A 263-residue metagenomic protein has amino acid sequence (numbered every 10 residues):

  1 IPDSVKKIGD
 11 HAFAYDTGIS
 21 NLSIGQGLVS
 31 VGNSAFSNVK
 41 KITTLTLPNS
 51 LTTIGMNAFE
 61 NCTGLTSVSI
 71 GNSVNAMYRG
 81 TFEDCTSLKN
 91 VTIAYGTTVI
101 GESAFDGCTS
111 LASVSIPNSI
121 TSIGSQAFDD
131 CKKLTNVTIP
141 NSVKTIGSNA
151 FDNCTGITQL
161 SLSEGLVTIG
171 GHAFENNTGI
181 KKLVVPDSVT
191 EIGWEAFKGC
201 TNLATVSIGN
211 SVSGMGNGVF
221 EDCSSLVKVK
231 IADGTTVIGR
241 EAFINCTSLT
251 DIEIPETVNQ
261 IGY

Functional and structural regions predicted by a protein language model:
I1-K7, T17-S30, K40-T53, T63-A76 (+8 more regions): Structural signature of tandem-repeat unit edges
T81, A173, V219, I252-Y263: Leucine-rich solenoid repeat scaffolds
